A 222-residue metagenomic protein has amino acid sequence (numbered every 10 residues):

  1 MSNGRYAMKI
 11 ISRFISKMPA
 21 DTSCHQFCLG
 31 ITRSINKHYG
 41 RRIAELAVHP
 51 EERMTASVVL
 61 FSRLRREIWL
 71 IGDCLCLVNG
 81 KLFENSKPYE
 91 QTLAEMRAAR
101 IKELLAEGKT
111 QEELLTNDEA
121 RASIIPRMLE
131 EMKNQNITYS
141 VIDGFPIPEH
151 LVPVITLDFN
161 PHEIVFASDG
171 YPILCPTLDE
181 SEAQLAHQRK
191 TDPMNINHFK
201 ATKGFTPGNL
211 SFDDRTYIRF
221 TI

Functional and structural regions predicted by a protein language model:
M1-I222: PP2C/PPM-type serine/threonine phosphatase catalytic domain
